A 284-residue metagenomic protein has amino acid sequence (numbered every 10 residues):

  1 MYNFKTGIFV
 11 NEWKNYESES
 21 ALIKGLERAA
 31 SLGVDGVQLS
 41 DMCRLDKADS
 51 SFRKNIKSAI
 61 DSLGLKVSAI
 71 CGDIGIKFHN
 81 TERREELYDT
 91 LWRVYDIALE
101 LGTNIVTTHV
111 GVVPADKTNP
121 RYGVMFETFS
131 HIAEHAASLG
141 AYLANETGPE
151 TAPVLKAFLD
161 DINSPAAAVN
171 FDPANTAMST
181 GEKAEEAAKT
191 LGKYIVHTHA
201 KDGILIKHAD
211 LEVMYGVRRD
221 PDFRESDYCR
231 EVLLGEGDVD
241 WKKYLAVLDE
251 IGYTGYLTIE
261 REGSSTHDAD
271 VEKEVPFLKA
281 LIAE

Functional and structural regions predicted by a protein language model:
M1-T103, S164, V275-E284: N-terminal pre-domain/capping segments
K14-S20, S40-F52, G75-E85, V113-K117 (+5 more regions): Acidic-and-aromatic substrate-binding clefts and catalytic sites of carbohydrate-active enzymes
E19, G36-V37, I70, F129-D238 (+1 more regions): Acidic/histidine-rich catalytic cores of soluble enzymes
E19-E27, A59-S62, K66, H79-V169 (+1 more regions): Active-site acidic/histidine proton-transfer and metal-coordination neighborhood in alpha/beta enzyme cores
D35, N104, V196, T254-G255: Short acidic/polar active-site loop segments enriched in Thr and Asp
S40, H109, K201, I259-E260: Conserved residues at the C-terminal ends of beta-strands
E236-E250: A short, acidic, amphipathic alpha-helical segment used as a generic capping/interface helix at domain edges
Y253-L281: C-terminal/domain-terminus segments
